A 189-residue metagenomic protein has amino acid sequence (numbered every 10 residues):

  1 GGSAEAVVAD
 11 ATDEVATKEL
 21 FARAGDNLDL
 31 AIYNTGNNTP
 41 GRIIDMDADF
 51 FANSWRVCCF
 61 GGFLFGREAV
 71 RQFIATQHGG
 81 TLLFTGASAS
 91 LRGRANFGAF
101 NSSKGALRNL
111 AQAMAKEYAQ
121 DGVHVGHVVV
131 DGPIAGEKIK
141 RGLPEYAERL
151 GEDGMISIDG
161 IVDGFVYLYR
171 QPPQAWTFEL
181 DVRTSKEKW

Functional and structural regions predicted by a protein language model:
G2, N27-L28, R42, F73-G86 (+1 more regions): Active-site loop of short-chain dehydrogenase/reductase
V8-E19, A48: The beta1-alpha1 cofactor-binding region of Rossmann-like NAD(H)/NADP(H)-dependent oxidoreductases
N34-P40: Conserved NAD(P)H cofactor-binding loop of Rossmann-fold oxidoreductase domains
R42-I43, F50-W55: Substrate-binding pocket helix/loop in short-chain dehydrogenase/reductase
G66-R67, Q112: A short, exposed helix-loop element centered on a Lys and neighboring polar residues
T81-A106, A111-Q112, K116-Q120, I134: Catalytic loop of short-chain dehydrogenase/reductase
Q120-G132, L143-W189: C-terminal helical subdomain
